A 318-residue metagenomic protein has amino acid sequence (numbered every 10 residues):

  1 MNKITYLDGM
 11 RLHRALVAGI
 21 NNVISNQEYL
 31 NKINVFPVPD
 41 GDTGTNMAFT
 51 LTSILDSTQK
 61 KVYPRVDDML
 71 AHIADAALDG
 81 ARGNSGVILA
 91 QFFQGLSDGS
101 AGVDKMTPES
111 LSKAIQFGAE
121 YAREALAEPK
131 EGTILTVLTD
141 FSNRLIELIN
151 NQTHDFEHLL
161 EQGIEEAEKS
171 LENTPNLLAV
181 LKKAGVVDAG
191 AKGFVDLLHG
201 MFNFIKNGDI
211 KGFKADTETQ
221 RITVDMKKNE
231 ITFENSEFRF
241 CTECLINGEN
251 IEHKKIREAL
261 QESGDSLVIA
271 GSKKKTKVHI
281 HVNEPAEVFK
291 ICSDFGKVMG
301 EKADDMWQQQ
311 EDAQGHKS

Functional and structural regions predicted by a protein language model:
M1-S318: N-terminal loops that bind phosphate or other acidic moieties and the adjacent beta-alpha structural core
